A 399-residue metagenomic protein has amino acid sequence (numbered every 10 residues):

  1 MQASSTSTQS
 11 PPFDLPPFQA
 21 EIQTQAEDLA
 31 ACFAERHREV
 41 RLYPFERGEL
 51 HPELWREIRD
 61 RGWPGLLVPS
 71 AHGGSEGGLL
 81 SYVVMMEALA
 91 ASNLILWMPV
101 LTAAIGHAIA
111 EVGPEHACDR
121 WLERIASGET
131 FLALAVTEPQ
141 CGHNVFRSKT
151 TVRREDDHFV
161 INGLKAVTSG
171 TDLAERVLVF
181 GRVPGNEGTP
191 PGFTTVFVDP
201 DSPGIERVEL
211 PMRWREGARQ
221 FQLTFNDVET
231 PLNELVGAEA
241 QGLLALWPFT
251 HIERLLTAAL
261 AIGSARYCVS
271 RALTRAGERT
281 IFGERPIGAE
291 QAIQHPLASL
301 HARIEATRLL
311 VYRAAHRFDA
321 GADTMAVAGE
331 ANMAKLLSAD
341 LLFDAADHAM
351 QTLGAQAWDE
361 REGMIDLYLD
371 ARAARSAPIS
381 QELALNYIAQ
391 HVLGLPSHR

Functional and structural regions predicted by a protein language model:
M1-V100, R120, R124-S127, H398-R399: Amphipathic, small/basic residue-rich leader segments at the start of a protein or domain
Q2-P11, L15, V84-M85, A104 (+1 more regions): Glycine-rich phosphate/cofactor-binding loops in nucleotide/flavin-utilizing enzymes
F13-F18, I22, A91, E206-E305 (+2 more regions): Glycine-rich beta->alpha junctions and the first turn(s) of the following alpha-helix
A34, W97-H116, G142-V145: N-terminal glycine-rich flavin-associated loop
R38-E46, I281, H301-L337, A346-W358: C-terminal helix-coil-helix/basic helical segment that borders enzyme active sites and/or dimer interfaces and provides
G128-T137, V179: A short, Trp-centered hydrophobic/proline-enriched beta-strand micro-motif
C141, A166-T171, I252-L256, R372-S380: Glycine-rich phosphate/pyrophosphate-binding beta-alpha loops
H158, N162-R207: A short core secondary-structure module
